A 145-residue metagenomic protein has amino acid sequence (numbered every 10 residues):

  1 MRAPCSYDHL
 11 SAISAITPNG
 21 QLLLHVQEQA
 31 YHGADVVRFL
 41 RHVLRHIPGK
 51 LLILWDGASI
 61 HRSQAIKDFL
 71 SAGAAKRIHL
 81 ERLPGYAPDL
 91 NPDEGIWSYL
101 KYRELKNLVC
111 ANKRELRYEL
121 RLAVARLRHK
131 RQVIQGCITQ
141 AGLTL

Functional and structural regions predicted by a protein language model:
M1-L145: Short functional hotspots at interaction and active-site rims
